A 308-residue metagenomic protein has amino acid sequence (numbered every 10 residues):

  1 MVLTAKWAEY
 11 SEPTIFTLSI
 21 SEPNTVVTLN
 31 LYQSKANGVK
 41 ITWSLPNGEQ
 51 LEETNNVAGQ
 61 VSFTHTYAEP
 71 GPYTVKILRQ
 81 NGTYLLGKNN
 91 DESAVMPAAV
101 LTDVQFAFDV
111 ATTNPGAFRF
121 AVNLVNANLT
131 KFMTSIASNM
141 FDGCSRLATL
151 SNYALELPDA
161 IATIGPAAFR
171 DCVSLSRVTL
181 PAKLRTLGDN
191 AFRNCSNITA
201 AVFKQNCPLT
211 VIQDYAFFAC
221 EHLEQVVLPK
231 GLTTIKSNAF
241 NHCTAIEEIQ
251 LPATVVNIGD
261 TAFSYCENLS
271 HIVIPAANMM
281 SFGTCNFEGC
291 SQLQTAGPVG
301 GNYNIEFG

Functional and structural regions predicted by a protein language model:
M1-A8, H65, Y73-R79: Append "Rare intracellular matches occur via the same short Y/T/C beta-strand/loop motifs
M1-S11, A168, A262: Conserved "repeat-terminator" motif of extracellular CCP/Sushi domains
Y10-S34, N81-T112: Extracellular ectodomain segments of secreted/surface proteins
N37-V39, Y73: Short beta-strand/loop motifs in extracellular/secreted proteins, especially within beta-sandwich accessory domains
N47-N55: Surface-exposed loop/edge segments in extracytoplasmic proteins
V57-E69, Y73: Residue-level recognition of secondary-structure-to-loop junctions
T74-L78, M96-T112, V122-S135, S145-T163 (+6 more regions): Structural signature of tandem-repeat unit edges
P115-A117, A137-D142, G165-A168, G188-R193 (+4 more regions): Consensus positions within tandem repeat domains that build extended binding/scaffold surfaces
